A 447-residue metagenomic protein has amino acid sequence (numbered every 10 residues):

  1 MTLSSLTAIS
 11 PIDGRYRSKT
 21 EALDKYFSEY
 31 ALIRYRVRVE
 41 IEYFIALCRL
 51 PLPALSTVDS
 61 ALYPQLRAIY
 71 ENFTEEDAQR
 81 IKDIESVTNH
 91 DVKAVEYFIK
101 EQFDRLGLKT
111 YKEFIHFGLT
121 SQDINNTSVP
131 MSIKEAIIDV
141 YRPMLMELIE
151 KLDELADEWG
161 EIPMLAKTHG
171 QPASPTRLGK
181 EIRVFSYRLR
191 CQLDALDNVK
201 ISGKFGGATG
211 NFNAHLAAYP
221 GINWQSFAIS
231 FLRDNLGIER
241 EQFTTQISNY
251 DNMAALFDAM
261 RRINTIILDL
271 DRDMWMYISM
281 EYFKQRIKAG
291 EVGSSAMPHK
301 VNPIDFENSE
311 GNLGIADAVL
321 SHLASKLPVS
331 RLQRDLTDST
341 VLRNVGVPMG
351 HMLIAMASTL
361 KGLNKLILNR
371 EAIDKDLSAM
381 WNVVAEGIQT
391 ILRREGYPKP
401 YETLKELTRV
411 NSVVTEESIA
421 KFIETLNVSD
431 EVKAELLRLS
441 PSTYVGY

Functional and structural regions predicted by a protein language model:
T2-E29, Q65-N72, V292-Y447: Catalytic-core signal marking the mid-to-C-terminal active-site face
T2-F212, Y219-I229, G293, F306-N308 (+5 more regions): A helix-coil-helix interface module used to build multimeric assemblies and to scaffold catalytic/cofactor sites
E42-L47, F98, Q102, A136 (+16 more regions): Generic, well-ordered alpha-helical scaffold segments in large soluble proteins
D104-K109, D197-K200, S279-Y282, D317-S321 (+1 more regions): Proline-centered turn/helix-capping motifs that create local helix->coil transitions or kinks
K134-R142, M146-I149, D153, R183-S186 (+7 more regions): Short amphipathic alpha-helical segments with heptad-repeat character
D157-G160, I201, W275, Y282 (+3 more regions): Alpha-helical coiled-coil oligomerization motifs
Q192, E239-E241, T245-R331: Glycine-rich anion/phosphate-binding loop at the beta-strand->alpha-helix junction
I222-Q246, Y250: Active-site-adjacent "gating/activation" loops or surface patches in catalytic cores
